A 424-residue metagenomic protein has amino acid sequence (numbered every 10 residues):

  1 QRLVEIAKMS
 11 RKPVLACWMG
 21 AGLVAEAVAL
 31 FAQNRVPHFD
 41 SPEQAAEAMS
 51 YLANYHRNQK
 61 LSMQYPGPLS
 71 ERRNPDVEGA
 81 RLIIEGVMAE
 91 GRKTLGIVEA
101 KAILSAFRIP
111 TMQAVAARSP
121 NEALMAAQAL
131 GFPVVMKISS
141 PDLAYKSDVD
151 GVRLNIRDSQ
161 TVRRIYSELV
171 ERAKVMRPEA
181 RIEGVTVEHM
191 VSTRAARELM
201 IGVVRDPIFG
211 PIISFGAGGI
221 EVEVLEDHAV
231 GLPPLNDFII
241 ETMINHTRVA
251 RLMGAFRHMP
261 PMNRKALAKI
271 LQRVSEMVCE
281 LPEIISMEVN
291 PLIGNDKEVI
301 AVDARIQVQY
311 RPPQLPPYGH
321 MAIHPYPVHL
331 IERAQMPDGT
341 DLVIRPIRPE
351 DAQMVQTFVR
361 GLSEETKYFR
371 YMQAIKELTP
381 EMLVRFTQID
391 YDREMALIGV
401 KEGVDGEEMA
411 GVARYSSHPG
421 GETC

Functional and structural regions predicted by a protein language model:
Q1-E377, E381-T387, D392-Y415, T423-C424: ATP-dependent carboxylate/acyl-activation modules
